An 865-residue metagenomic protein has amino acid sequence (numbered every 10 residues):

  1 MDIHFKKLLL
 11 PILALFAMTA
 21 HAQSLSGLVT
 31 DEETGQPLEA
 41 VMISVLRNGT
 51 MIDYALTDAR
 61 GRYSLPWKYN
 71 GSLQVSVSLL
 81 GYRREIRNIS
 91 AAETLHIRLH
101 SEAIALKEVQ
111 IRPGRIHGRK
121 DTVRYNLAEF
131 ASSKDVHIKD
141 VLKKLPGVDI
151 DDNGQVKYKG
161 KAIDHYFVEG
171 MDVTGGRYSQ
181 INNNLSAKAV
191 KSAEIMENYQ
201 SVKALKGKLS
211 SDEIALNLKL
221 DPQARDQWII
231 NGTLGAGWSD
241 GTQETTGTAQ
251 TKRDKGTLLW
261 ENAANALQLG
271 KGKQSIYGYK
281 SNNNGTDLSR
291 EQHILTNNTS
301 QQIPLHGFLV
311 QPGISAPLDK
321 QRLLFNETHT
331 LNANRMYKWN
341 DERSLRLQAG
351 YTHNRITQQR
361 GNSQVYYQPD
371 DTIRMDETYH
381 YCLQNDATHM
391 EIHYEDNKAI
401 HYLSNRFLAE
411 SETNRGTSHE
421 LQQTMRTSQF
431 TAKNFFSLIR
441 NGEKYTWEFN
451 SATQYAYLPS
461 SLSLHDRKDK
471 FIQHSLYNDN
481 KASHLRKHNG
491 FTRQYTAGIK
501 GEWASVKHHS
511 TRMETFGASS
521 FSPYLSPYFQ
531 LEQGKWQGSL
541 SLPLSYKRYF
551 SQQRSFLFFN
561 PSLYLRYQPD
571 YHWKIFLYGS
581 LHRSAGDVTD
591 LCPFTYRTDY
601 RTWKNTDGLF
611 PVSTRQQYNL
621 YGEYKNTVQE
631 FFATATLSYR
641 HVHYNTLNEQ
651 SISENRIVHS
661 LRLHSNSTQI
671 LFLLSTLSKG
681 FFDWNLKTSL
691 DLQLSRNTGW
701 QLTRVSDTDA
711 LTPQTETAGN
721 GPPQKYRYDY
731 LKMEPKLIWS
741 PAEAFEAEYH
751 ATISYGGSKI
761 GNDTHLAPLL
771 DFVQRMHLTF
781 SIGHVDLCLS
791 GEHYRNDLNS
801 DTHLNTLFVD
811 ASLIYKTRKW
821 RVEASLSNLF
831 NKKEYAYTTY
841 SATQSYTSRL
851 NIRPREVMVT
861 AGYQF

Functional and structural regions predicted by a protein language model:
L28, E32, R60-R62, R83 (+16 more regions): Membrane-proximal, glycine/serine-rich, low-complexity loop/turn segments characteristic of large bacterial
E33-R47: Short, ordered, surface-exposed loop/turn motifs in non-cytosolic proteins
L46-T50, S72-R87, Y863: A short, solvent-exposed loop/turn motif at the edges and junctions of modular extracellular/periplasmic domains
G49-R62: Short, acidic Ser/Thr/Gly-rich low-complexity loop/linker segments typical of extracellular and cell-surface proteins
I89, K206-G207, E244-T248, Y279 (+15 more regions): Outer-membrane beta-barrel translocator domains and adjoining extracellular loop/strand segments of Gram-negative
D254-G256, L323-F325, H380-D386, L421-F430 (+11 more regions): Replace "Gram-negative outer membrane beta-barrel proteins" with "bacterial and organellar outer membrane beta-barrel
N332, M336-N354, C382-Q552, Q568 (+5 more regions): Face-selective signature of the C-terminal outer-membrane beta-barrel domain
K732-I753, D763-F865: Conserved C-terminal beta-signal and adjacent last beta-strands/turns of outer-membrane beta-barrel proteins
